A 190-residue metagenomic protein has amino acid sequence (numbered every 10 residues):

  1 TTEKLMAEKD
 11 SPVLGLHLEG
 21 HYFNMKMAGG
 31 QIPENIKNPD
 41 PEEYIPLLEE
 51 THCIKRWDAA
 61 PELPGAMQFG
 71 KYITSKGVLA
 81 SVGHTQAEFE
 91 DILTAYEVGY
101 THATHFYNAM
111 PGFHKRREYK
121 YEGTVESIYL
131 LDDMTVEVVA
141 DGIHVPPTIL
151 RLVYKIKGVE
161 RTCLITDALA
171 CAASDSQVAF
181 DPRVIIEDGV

Functional and structural regions predicted by a protein language model:
T1-Y121, A173: Histidine/acidic-residue-rich, glycine-tolerant segments that coordinate divalent metal ions
D91-V190: Active-site-adjacent C-terminal substructures of enzyme catalytic domains
